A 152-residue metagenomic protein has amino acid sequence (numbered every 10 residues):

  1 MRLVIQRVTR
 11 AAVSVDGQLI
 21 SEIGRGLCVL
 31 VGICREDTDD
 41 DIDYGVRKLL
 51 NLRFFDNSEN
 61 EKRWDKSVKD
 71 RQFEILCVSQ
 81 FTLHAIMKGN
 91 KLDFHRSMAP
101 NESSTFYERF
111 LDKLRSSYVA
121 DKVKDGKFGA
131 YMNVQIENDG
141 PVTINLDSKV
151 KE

Functional and structural regions predicted by a protein language model:
M1-K91, T105-E152: N-terminal, polar/charged subdomain of small-to-medium soluble alpha/beta proteins
G89-A99: A charged helix-plus-loop insertion that forms the helical arch/lid used to bind and gate nucleic-acid substrates
A99-T105: A short acidic, glycine-rich active-site loop that binds or catalyzes chemistry on phosphate/adenosine moieties
